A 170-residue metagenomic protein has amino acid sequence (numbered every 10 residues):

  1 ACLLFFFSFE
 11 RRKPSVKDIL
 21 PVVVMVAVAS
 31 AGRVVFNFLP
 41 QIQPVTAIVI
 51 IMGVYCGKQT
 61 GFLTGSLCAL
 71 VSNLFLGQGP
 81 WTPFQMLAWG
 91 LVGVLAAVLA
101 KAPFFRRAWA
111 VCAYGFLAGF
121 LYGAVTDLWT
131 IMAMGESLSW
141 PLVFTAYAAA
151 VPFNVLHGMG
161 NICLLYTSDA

Functional and structural regions predicted by a protein language model:
A1-I51: Hydrophobic transmembrane alpha-helices
L4-F6, V45-G61, V94-L99: Generic transmembrane alpha-helix motif of multi-pass integral membrane proteins
A29, S72, V92, A96 (+4 more regions): Alpha-helical transmembrane segments of multipass membrane proteins
A31-V45, S66-A100: Interfacial aromatic-anchored transmembrane helix boundaries in multi-pass membrane proteins
F36, L121-A133: C-terminal TM-helix exit segments that contain a strictly Trp-centered aromatic cap at the helix terminus
A102-A124: Internal alpha-helical transmembrane segments of multi-pass membrane proteins
F144-G160: Individual transmembrane alpha-helices with interfacial aromatic-anchor signatures
Y166-A170: Conserved small/polar residues in nucleotide/adenosyl-binding loops
